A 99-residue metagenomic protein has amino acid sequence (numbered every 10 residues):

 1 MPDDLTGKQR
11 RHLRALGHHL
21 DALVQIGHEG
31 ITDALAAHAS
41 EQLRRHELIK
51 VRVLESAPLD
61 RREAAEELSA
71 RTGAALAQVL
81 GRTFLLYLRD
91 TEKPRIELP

Functional and structural regions predicted by a protein language model:
M1-P99: Positively charged, polar, low-complexity stretches
